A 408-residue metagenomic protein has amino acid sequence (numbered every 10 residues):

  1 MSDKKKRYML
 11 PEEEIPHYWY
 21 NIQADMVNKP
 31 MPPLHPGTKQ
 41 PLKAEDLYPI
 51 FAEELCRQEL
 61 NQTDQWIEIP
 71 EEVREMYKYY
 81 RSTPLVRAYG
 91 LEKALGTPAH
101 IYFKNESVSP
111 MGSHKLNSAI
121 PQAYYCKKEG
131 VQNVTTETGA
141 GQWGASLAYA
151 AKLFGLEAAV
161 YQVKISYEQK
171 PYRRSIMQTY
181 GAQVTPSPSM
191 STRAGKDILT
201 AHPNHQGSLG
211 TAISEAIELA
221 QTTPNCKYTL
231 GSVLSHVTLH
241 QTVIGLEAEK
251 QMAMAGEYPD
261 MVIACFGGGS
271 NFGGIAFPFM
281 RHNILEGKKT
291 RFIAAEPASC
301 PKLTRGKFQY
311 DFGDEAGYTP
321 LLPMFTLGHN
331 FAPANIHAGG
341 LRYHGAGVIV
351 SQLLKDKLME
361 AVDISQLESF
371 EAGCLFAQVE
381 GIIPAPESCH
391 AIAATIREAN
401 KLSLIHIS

Functional and structural regions predicted by a protein language model:
D3-V131: Positively charged, low-complexity intrinsically disordered leader regions
W66-E68, I198-H236, I244, G256 (+2 more regions): Active-site/ligand-binding loops adjacent to catalytic centers
P84, F103, K115, Q122 (+10 more regions): Buried hydrophobic positions in well-ordered alpha/beta secondary-structure cores of metabolic enzymes
N105-L116, V134-W143, L234, I263-G268 (+3 more regions): Active-site nucleophile and cofactor-binding loops and adjacent substrate-binding regions of central metabolic enzymes
L116-I120, T136-F154, E168-P171, F266-A276 (+2 more regions): Short glycine/serine/threonine-rich phosphate/pyrophosphate-binding segments that cradle anionic phosphate groups
P121-V131, A145-E157, Q178-T179, A276-E286 (+1 more regions): Alpha-helix C-terminal capping segments
W143-Q206, K302-F312: Active-site-proximal loop->helix
I405-I407: Conserved small/polar residues in nucleotide/adenosyl-binding loops
